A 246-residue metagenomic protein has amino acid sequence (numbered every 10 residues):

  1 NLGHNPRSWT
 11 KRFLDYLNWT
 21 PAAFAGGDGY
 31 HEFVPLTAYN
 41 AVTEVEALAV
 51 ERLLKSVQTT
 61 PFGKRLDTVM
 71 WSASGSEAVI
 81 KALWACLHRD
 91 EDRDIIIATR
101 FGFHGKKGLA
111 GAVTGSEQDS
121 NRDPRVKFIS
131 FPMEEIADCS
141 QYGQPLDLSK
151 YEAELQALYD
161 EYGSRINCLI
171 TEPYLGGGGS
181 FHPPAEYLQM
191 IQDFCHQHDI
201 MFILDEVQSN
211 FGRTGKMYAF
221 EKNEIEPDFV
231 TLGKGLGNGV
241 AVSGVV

Functional and structural regions predicted by a protein language model:
L2-M70: Glycine-rich phosphate-binding segment of PLP-dependent enzymes
F13, L53, A82, I96 (+4 more regions): Buried hydrophobic positions in well-ordered alpha/beta secondary-structure cores of metabolic enzymes
Y30-V34, S130, C168-Y174: Short beta-strands and strand-loop turn motifs
T37-V45, T68-S76, R100-F101, T231-G237: Active-site nucleophile and cofactor-binding loops and adjacent substrate-binding regions of central metabolic enzymes
L48-C168: PLP-dependent aspartate aminotransferase-fold enzymes
K106-L109, E224-V246: Active-site PLP attachment segment
Y162-S180: Short acidic, glycine-rich surface-loop motifs adjacent to enzyme active sites
F181-G215: Catalytic PLP-binding core of fold-type I/II PLP enzymes
